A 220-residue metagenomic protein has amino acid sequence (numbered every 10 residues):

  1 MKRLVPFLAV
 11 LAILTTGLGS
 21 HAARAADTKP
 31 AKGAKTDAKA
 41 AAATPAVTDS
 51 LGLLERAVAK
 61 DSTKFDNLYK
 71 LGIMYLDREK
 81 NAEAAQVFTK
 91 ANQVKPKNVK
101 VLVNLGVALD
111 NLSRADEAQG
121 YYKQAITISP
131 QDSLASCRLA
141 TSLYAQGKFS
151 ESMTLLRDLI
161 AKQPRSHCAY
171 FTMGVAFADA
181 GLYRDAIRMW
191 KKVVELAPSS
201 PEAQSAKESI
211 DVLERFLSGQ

Functional and structural regions predicted by a protein language model:
H21-K70, M74, R78: N-terminal leader/linker segments that initiate helical-solenoid repeat arrays
A43-R56, R78-K90, K100, N111-Q124 (+5 more regions): Structural signature of tandem alpha-helical TPR/SEL1-like repeats, specifically the intra-repeat loop/turn
K60, V94, I128, K162-Q163 (+1 more regions): Structural marker of alpha-solenoid helical repeat scaffolds
K70, N104, R138, A145 (+2 more regions): Canonical tetratricopeptide repeat
A178-Q204, E208-D211, R215: TPR/TPR-like (Sel1-like) alpha-helical repeat modules
